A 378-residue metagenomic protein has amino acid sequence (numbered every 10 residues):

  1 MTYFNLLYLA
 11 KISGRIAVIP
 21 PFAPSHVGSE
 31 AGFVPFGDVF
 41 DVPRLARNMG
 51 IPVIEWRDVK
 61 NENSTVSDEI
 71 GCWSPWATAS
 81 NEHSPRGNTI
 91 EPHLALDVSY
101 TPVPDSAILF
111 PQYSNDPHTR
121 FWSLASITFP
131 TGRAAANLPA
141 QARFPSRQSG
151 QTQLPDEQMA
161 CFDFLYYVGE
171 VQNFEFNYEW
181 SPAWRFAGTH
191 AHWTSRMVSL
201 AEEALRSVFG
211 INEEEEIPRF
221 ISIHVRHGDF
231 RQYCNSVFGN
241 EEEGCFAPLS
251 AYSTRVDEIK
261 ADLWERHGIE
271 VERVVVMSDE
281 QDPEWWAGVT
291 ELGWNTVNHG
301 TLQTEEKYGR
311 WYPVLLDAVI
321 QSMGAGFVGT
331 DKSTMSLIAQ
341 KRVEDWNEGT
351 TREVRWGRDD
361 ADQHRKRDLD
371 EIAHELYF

Functional and structural regions predicted by a protein language model:
M1-K60: General structural concept
S13, V271, M323-A325: Short, well-ordered alpha-helix to beta-strand connector turns
P20-P21, V275-E280, V328-D331: Short His-Asn-centered micro-motif
F33-V42, D282-W294, I338, R342: Short, aromatic/basic amphipathic alpha-helical patches
R44-R143: Low-complexity, serine/threonine/proline-enriched polar segments
S106-Y308: Core catalytic architecture of nucleotide-activated donor-dependent transferases building glycoconjugates
Y312-A361: A donor-sugar binding/catalytic signature common to diverse glycosyltransferases and related nucleotide-sugar
V354-F378: Leloir-type glycosyltransferase catalytic cores
